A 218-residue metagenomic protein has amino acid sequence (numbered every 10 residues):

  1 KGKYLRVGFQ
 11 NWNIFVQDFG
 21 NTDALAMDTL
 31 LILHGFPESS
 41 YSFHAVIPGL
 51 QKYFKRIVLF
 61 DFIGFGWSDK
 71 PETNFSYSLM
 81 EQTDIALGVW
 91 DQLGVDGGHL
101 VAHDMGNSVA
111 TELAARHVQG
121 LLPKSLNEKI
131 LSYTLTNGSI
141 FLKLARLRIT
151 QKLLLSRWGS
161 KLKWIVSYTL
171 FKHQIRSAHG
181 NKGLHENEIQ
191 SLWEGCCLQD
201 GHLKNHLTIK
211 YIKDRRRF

Functional and structural regions predicted by a protein language model:
K1-T29, F36-P37, Y41-S42, Y53 (+3 more regions): Flexible "cap/lid" subdomain of the alpha/beta-hydrolase fold that forms the substrate-access gate
A45-G49: Typically the conserved alpha-helix immediately C-terminal to a functionally engaged Cys/Sec in thioredoxin-like
